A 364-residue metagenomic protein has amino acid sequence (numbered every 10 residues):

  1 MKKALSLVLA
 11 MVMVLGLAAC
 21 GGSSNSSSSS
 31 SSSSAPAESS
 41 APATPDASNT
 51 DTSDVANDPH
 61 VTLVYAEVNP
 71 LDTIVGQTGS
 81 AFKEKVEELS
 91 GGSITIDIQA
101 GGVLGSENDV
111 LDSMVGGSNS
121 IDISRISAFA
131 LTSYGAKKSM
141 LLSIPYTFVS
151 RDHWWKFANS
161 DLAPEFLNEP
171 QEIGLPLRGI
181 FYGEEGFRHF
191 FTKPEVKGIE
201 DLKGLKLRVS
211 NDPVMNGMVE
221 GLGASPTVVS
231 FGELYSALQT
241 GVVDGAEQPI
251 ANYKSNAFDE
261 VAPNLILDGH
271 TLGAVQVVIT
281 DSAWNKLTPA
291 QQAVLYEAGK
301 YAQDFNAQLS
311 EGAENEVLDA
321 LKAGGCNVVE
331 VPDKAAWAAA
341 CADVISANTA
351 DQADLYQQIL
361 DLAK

Functional and structural regions predicted by a protein language model:
M1-T62: Short, low-complexity disordered leader/linker segments with a strong preference for bacterial N-terminal type II
G21-S24, A47-D152, L162, Q171-E172 (+1 more regions): N-terminal secretory/targeting leader peptides
K156: Short beta-strand-centered segments that line the small-molecule binding cleft or hinge of alpha/beta clamshell
